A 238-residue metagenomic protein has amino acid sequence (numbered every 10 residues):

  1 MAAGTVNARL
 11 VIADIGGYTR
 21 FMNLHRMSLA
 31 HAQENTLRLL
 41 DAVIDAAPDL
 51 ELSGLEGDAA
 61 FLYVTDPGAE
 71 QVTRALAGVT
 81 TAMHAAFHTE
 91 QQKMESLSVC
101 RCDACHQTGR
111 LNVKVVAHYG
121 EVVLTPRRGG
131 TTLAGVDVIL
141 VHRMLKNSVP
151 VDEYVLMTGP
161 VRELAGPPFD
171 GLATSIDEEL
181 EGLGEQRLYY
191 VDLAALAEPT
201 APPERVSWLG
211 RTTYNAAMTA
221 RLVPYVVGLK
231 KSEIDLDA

Functional and structural regions predicted by a protein language model:
M1, A60, M83, D237-A238: Polar low-complexity intrinsically disordered regions
M1-G78: Catalytic NTP-binding/metal-coordinating core of nucleotidyl cyclase/transferase enzymes
R9, R20, R26, R38 (+10 more regions): Arginine residue identity/basic-tract feature
D14, D41, D45, D49 (+9 more regions): Acidic-enriched, low-complexity/disordered segments with a strong bias for Aspartate over Glutamate
G54, A117, P126, T132 (+3 more regions): Generic detector of intrinsically disordered, low-complexity, polar/charged segments
P67-D177: Catalytic beta-strand-to-alpha-helix segment of the class III nucleotidyl cyclase homology domain
P150-A238: Intrinsically disordered, glycine/charged-rich C-terminal tails and inter-domain linkers that flank nucleotidyl cyclase
